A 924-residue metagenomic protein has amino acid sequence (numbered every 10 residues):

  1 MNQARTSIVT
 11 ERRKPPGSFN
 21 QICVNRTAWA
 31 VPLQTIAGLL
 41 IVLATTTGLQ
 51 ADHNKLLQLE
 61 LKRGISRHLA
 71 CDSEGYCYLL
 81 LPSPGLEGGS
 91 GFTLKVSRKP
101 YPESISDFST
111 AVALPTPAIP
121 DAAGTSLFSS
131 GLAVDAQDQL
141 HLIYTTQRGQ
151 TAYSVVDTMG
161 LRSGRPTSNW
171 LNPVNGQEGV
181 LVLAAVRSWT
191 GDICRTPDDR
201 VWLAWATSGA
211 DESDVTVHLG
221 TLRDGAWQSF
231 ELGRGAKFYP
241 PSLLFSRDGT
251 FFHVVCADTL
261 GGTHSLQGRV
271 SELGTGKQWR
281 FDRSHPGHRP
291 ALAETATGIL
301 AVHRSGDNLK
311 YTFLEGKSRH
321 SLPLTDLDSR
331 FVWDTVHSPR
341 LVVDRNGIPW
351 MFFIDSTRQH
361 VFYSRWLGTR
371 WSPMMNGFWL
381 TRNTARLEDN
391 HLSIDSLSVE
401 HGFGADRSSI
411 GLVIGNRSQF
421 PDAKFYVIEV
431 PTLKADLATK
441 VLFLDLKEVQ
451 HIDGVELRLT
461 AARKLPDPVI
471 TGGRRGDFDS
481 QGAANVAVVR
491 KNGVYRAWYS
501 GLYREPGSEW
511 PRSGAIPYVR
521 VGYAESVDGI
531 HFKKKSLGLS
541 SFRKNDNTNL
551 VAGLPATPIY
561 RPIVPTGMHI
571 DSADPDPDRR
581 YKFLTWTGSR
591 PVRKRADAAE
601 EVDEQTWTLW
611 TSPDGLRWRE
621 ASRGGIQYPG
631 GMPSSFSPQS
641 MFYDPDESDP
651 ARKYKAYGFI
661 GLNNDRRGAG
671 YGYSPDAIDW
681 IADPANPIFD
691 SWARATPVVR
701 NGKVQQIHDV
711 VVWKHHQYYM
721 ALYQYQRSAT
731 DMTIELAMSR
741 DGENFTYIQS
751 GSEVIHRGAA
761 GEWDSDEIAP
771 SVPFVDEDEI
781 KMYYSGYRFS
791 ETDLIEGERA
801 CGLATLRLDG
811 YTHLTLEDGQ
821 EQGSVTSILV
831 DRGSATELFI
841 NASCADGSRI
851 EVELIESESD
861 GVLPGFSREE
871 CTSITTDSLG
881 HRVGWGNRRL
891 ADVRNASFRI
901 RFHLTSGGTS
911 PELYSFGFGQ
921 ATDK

Functional and structural regions predicted by a protein language model:
A4, E11-S18, A28-L33: Short, low-complexity intrinsically disordered segments enriched in A/P/G/S/L with frequent Arg, especially at protein
D52-L433, S480-K491, E505-G507, R512-V521 (+6 more regions): Extracellular, repeat-based ectodomains that mediate carbohydrate processing or recognition
P115-D121, G176-V182, D326-F331, F378-E388 (+5 more regions): Surface-exposed loop and turn segments in beta-propeller and other repeat-based domains that flank or scaffold
S229-F230, M374, R458-G472, G529-G538 (+4 more regions): Blade-edge beta-strand/turn elements of extracellular beta-propeller and related beta-sheet repeat scaffolds
L433-Y495: N-terminal regions that are enriched for targeting/export leaders and immediately downstream pro/stem segments
R543-P555, R561-I570, L584-G588, G625-P645 (+4 more regions): Catalytic cores of eukaryotic secretory-pathway lumenal/extracellular enzymes that build and remodel glycoconjugates
F583-W610, W618-Y673, A677-W680, N686-P687: Hydrophobic, small-residue-rich alpha-helical packing segments that form membrane-like cores
M720-K924: Beta-rich accessory regions
